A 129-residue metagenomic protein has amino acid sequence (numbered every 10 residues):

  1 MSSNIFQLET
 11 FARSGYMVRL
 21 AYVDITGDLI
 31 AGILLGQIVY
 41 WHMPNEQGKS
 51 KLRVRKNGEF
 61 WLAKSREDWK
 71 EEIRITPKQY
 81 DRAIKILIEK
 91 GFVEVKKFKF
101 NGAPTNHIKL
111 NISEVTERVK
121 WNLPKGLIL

Functional and structural regions predicted by a protein language model:
M1-E67, E117: Short recognition helix of helix-turn-helix/winged-helix DNA-binding domains
M1-L8, E89, L110-L129: Charged low-complexity intrinsically disordered patches
H42-H107: Winged helix-turn-helix DNA-binding recognition segment
